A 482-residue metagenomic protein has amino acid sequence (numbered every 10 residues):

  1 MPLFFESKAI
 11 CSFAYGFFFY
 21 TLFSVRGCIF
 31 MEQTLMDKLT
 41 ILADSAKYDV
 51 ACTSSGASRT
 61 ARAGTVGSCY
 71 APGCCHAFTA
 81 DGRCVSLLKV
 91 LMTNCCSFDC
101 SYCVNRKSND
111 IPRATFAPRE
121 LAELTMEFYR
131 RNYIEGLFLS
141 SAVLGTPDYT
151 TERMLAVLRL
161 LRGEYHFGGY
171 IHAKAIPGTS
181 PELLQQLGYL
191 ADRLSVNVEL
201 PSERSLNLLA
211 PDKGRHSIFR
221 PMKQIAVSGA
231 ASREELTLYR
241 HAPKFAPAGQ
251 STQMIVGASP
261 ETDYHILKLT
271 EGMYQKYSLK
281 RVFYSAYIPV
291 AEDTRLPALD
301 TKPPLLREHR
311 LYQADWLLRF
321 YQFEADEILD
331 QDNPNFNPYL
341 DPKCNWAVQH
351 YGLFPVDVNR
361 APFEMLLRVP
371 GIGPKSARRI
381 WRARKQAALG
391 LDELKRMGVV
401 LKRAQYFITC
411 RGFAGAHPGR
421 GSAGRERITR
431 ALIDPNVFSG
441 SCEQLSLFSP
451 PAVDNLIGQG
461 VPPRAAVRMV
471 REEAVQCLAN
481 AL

Functional and structural regions predicted by a protein language model:
M1-C95, V400, I408, A416-L482: Flexible, acidic/Gly-rich N-terminal and inter-domain linker regions that tether and position cofactor-handling modules
Y15-F98, Y102-T252, V256-P260, A291 (+1 more regions): Conserved Radical SAM active-site core
N207, F219-A226, G257-E271, Q275-P342: A structural motif corresponding to the C-terminal lobe/cap of the Radical SAM core domain
P297-L367, Y406-D434: Long, highly charged, low-complexity intrinsically disordered interaction regions that mediate electrostatic DNA/RNA
A383-R384: Residue-level signature of tetratricopeptide-repeat
E393-C410: Extracellular LysM carbohydrate-binding repeats and other cell-envelope/extracellular binding modules
